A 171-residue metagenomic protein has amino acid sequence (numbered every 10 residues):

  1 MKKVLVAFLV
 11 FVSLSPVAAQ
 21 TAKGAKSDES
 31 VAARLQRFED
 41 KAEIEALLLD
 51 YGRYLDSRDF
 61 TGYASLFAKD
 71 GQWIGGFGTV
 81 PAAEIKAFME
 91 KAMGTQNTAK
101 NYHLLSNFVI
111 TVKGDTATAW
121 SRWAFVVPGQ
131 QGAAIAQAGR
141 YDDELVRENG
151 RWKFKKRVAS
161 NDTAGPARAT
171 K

Functional and structural regions predicted by a protein language model:
M1-V4: Positively charged n-region of N-terminal signal peptides that target proteins for export
V6-S15: Bacterial N-terminal signal peptides
Q20-R53, S57, S65, K69: Short, low-complexity N-terminal intrinsically disordered segments enriched in polar/charged residues
A42, T98-N101, A134-A136: Transmembrane beta-barrel outer-membrane domains
F60-W123: A solvent-exposed, acidic/Ser-Thr-rich amphipathic alpha-helical stretch
H103-L105, A136-Y141: Short, surface-exposed coil-to-beta transition loops
T118-W120, A138-R168: Short beta-strand edge/turn micro-motifs at domain boundaries
F125-G129: Beta-strand elements of well-folded, non-transmembrane domains
